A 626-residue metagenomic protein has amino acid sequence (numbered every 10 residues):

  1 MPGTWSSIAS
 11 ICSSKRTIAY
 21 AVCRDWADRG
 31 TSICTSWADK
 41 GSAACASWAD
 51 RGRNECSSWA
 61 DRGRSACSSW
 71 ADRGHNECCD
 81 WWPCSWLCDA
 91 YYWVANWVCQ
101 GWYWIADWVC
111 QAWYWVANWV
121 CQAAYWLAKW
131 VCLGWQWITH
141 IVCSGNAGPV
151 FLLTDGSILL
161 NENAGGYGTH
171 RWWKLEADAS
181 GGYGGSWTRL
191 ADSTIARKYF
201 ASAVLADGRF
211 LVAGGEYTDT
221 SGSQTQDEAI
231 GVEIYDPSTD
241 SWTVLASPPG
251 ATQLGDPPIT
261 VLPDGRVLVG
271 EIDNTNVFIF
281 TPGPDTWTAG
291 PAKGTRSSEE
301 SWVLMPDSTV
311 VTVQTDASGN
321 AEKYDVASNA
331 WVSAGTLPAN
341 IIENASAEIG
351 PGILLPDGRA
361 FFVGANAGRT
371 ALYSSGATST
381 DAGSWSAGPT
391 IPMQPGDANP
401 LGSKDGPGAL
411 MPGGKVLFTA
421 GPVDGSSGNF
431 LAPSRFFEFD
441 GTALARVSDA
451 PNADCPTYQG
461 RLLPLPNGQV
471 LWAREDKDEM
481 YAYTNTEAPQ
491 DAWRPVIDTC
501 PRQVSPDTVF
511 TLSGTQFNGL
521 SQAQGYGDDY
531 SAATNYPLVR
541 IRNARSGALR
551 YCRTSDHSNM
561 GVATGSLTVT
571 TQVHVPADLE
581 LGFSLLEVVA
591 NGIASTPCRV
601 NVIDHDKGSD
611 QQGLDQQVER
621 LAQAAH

Functional and structural regions predicted by a protein language model:
M1, H605-H626: N-terminal propeptides/leader regions of secreted preproproteins that are proteolytically removed before maturation
M1-S14, V142-H605, A624: Kelch-like beta-propeller repeat domains
T4, C12-C143: Membrane- and interface-active hydrophobic/amphipathic segments that mediate membrane binding, fusion, translocation
